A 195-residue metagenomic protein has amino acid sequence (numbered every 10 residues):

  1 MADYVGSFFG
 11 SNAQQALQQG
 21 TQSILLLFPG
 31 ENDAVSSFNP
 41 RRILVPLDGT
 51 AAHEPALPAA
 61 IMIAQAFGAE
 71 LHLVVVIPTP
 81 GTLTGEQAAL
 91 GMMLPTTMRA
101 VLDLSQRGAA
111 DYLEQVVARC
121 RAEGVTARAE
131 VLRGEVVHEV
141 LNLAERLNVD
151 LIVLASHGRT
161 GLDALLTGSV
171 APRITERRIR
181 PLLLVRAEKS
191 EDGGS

Functional and structural regions predicted by a protein language model:
M1-D3, N32, A118-I152, K189-S195: Structural beta-alpha unit
M1-S11, Q15, H138-S169: Short beta-strand-loop elements within alpha/beta enzyme cores that line or abut nucleotide/cofactor pockets
A2-P58, L83-Q87, L151, E176-S195: Intrinsically disordered or low-complexity boundary/linker segments at protein termini and domain junctions
A16, A60, V116, V140 (+1 more regions): Aromatic/hydrophobic pocket-lining residues that form π-stacking "cages" and hydrophobic walls in ligand
A16-L17, A64, C120, A144 (+1 more regions): A generic structural signal for well-ordered alpha-helical segments
R41-P95, R119, E123-R128, A187-S190: Small/aliphatic-rich secondary-structure junction motif
M93-D111: A short acidic, glycine-rich active-site loop that binds or catalyzes chemistry on phosphate/adenosine moieties
